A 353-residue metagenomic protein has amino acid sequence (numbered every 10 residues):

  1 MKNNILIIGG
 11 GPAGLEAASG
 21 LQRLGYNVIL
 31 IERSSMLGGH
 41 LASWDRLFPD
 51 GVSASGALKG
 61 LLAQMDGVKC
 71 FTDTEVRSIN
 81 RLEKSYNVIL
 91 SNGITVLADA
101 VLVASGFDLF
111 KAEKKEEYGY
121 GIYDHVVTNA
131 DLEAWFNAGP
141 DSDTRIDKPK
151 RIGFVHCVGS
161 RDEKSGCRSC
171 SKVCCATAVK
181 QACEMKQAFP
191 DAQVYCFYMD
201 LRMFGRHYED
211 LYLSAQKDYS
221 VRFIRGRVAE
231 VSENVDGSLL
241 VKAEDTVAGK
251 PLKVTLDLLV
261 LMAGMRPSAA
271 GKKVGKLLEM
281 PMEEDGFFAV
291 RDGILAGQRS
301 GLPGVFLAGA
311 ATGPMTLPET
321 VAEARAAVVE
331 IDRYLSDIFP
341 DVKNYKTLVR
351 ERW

Functional and structural regions predicted by a protein language model:
M1-W353: Residues forming the flavin
